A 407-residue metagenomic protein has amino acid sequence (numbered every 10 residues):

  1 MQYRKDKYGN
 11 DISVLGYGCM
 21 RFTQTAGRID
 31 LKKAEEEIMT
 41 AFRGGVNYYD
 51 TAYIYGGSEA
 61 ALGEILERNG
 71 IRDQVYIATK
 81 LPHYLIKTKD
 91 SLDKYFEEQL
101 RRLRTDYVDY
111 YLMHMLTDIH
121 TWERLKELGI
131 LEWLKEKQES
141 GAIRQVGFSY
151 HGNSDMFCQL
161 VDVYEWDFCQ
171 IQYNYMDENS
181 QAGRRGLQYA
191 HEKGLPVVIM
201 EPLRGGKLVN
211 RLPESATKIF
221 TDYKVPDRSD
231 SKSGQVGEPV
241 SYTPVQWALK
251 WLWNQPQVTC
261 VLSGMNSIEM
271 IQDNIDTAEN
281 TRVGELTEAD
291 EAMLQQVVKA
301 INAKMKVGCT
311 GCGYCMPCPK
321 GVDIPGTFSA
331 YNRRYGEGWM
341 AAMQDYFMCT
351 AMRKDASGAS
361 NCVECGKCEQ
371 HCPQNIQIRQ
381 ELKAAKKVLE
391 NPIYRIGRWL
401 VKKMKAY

Functional and structural regions predicted by a protein language model:
M1-V75: N-terminal binding-site loop/beta-alpha segment at the start of enzyme catalytic domains that lines or forms
D6, Y17, A41, Y49 (+12 more regions): Conserved, mostly hydrophobic/aromatic
T25-A26, M39, R43, I86-L203 (+4 more regions): Glycine/proline-rich, positively charged, aromatic-decorated active-site loop/lid region on the catalytic face
T40, V46-N47, L66, R185-Y407: Structured C-terminal cap/extension of enzyme domains
N47-Y53, R144-F148, Q170-I171, C260-L262 (+1 more regions): Short catalytic-loop micro-motif centered on adjacent basic/acidic residues
A60-T79, L131-S140, E192: Alpha-helix-loop-beta-strand connector modules within alpha/beta enzyme cores
D73-L85, Y111-H114: A short, structured active-site edge motif that brings together acidic residues
D73-V75, E165-Q172, R282-E288: Short hydrophobic/aromatic-enriched beta-strand-loop microsegments
